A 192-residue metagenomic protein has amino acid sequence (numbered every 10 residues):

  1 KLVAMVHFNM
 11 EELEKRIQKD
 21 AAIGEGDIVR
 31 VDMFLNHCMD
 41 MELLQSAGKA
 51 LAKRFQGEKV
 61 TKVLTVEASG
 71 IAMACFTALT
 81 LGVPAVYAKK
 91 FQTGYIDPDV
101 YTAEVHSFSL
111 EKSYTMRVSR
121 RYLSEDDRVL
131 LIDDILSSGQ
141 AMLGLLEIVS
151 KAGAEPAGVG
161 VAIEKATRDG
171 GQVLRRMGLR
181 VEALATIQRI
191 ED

Functional and structural regions predicted by a protein language model:
L2: Cationic, low-complexity basic patches in intrinsically disordered or flexible, solvent-exposed regions
M5-V60: Active-site-facing substrate-recognition patch
H7-N9, D20, D27, G144-D192: PRPP-dependent phosphoribosyltransferase catalytic core
V60-E67: Short glycine-rich phosphate-binding loop at a beta-alpha junction
T61, D127, A157: Conserved acidic residues
A72-L81: Short Gly/Thr/Asp-enriched flexible loops that form oxyanion-binding sites at enzyme active sites
V83-V129: Short, glycine/charge-rich flexible loops or terminal/linker lids adjacent to PRPP-binding catalytic cores
D134, G139: Conserved G/P- and acidic residue-centered "switch" motifs that form tight phosphate/ATP-binding loops in soluble
